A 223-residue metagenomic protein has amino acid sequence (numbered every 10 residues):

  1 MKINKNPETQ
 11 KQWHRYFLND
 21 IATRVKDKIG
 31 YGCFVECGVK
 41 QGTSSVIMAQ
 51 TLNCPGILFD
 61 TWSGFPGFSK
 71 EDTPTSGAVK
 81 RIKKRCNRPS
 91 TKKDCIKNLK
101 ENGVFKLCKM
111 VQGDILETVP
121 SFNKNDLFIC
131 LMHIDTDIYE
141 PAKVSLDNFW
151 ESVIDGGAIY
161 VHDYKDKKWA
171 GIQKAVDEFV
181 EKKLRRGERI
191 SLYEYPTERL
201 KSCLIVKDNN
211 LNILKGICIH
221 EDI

Functional and structural regions predicted by a protein language model:
M1-I223: A short alpha-helical cap/connector motif
